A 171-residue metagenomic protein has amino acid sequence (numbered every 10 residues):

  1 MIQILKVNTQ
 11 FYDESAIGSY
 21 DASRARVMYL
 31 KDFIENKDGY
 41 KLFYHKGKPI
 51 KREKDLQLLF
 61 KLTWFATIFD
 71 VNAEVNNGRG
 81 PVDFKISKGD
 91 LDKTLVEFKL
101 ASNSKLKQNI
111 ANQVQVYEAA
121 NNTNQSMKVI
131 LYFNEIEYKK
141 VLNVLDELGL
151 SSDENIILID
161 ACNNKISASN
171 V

Functional and structural regions predicted by a protein language model:
M1-F65: The feature marks a conserved, polyanion-engaging helical scaffold used by nucleic-acid processing enzymes and innate
F43-V171: Catalytic core segments in nucleotide and nucleic-acid processing enzymes
